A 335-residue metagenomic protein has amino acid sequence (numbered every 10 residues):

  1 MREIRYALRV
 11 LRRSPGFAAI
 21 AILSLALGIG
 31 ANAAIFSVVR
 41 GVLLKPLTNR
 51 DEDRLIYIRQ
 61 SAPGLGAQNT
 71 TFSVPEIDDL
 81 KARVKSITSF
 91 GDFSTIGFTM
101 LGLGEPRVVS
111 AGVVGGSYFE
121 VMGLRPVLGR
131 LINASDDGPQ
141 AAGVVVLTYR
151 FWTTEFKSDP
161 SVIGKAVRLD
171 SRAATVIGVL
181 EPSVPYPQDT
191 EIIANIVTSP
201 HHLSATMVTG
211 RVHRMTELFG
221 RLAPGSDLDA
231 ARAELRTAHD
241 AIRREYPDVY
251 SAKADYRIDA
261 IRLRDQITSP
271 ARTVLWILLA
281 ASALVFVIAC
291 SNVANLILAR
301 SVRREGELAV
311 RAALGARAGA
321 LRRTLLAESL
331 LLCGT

Functional and structural regions predicted by a protein language model:
M1-I20, T48-R50, P63, E105-V108 (+4 more regions): Membrane-helix entry/capping segments
L8-G16, A289-C333: Intracellular coupling helices
S14-S24, G28, N32, V167-R168 (+2 more regions): Conserved beta-strand->loop/alpha-helix structural units within folded catalytic cores of enzymes with alpha/beta
I20-S24, G28, L275-N295, E328 (+1 more regions): Alpha-helical transmembrane segments of integral membrane proteins
L27-I56, L298: Alpha-helical transmembrane segments
L47-G97, H213-F219: Membrane-proximal extracellular/periplasmic loop immediately following the first transmembrane helix
G97, A111-A134, G143-W276: Mid-to-C-terminal secondary-structure elements that act as membrane-proximal/extracytoplasmic interface segments
